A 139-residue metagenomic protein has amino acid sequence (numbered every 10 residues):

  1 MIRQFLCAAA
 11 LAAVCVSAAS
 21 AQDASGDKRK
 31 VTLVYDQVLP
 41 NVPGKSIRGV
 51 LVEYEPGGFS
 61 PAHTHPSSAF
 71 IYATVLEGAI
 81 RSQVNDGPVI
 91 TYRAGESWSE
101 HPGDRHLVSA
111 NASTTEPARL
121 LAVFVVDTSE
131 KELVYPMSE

Functional and structural regions predicted by a protein language model:
M1-C7: Bacterial N-terminal signal peptides that target proteins for export
C7-V16: Bacterial N-terminal signal peptides
A18-G26: Boundary at the C-terminal end of the N-terminal hydrophobic targeting segment
G26-A62, S68, V123: A short glycine-rich, His/Asp/Glu-containing loop-to-beta-strand
L39-G44, E53-P56, D86-D104: Short acidic-glycine-tyrosine-enriched beta hairpin
F59-P61, R81, S97-N111: Histidine-centered metal-chelating micro-motifs
S68-D86, A94-E96: Glycine- and acidic-residue-biased ligand/ion/polar-headgroup-sensing regions
P88, G103-K131: Ligand-binding loop in jelly-roll beta-barrel domains
